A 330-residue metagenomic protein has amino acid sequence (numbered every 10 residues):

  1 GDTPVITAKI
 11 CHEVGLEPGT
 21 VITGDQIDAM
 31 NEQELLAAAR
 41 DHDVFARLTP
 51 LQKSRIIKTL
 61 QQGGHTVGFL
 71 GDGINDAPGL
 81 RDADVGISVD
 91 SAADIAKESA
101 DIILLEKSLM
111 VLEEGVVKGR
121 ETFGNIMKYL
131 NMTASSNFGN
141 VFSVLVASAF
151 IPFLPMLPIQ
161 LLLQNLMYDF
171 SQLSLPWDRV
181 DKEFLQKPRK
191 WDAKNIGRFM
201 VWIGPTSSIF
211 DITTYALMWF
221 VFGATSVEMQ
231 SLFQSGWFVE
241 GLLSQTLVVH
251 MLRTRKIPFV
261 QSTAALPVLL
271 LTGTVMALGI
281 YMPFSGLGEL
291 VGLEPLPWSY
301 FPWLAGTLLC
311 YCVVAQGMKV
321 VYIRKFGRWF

Functional and structural regions predicted by a protein language model:
G1-K9, V67, T246, G286: Substrate-recognition element of Asp-dependent hydrolases with the DxDx(T/V) motif
T3-I6, Q160-L166, A264, P295: A glycine-rich phosphate-binding loop feature that marks nucleotide/adenosyl-phosphate handling sites
V14-F69, A83, S88-K256, M282: Membrane-embedded transport module
L80: Basic, alpha-helical nucleic-acid-binding regions used in initiation and control of genome expression
V239-F330: C-terminal transmembrane module of polytopic membrane proteins
